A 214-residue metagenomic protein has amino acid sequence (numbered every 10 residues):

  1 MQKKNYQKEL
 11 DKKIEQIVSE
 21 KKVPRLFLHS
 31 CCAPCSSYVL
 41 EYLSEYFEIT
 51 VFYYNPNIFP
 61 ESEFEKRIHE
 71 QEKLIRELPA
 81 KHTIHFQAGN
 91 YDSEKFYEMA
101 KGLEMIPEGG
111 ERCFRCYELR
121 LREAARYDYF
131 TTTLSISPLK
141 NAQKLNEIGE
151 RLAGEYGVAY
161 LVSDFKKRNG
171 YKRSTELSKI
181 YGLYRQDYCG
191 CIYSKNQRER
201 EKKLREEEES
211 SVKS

Functional and structural regions predicted by a protein language model:
M1-S214: Nucleotide-activated chemistry modules centered on ATP-dependent adenylation/adenylyltransferase
